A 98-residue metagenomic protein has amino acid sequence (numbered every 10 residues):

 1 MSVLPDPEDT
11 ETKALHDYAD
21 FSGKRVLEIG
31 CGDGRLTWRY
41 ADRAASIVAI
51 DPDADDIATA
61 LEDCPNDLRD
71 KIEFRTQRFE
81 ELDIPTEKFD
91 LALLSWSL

Functional and structural regions predicted by a protein language model:
P5-K24: Conserved alpha-helix/loop element of class I SAM-dependent methyltransferases that forms part of the SAM/SAH-binding
D20-F21, A41, T86: A short, aliphatic-rich alpha-helical micro-motif
K24, A45, D90: Conserved acidic residues
K24-G32: Conserved class I S-adenosyl-L-methionine
D33-L82: Class I SAM-dependent methyltransferase SAM/SAH-binding core
E80-L91: A short acidic, Gly/Pro-enriched loop at the edge of an enzyme's catalytic core that lines a small-molecule cofactor
D90-L98: A short SAM/SAH-binding and catalytic strip from SAM-dependent methyltransferases
